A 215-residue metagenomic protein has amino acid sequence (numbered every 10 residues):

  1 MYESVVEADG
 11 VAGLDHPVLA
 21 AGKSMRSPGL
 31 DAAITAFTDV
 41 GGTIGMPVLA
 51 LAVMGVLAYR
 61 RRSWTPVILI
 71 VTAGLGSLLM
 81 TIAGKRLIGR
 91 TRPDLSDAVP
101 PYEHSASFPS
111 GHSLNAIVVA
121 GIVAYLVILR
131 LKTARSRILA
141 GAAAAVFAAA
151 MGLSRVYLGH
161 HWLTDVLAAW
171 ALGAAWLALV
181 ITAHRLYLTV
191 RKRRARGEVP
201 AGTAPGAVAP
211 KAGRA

Functional and structural regions predicted by a protein language model:
M1-M46, L87-P100, R214: N-terminal transmembrane-helix/juxtamembrane module of multi-pass inner/ER membrane proteins
Y2, L30, M80, G84 (+3 more regions): Alpha-helical membrane-inserting segments
V18, F37, G84, H112 (+1 more regions): Divalent metal-coordination and catalytic microenvironments
P28-T38, S77-L78, P100-H104, I128-A134: Short juxtamembrane and helix-loop transition motifs at transmembrane-helix boundaries in membrane proteins
V40-R61, I117-V123, V127: Hydrophobic alpha-helical transmembrane segments
M54-L79: Interfacial segments of alpha-helical transmembrane regions
V71-R90, A140-L153: Small-polar-interrupted transmembrane alpha-helices in polytopic inner-membrane proteins
D94-A215: Membrane-embedded catalytic cores of phosphoryl/pyrophosphoryl-handling enzymes
